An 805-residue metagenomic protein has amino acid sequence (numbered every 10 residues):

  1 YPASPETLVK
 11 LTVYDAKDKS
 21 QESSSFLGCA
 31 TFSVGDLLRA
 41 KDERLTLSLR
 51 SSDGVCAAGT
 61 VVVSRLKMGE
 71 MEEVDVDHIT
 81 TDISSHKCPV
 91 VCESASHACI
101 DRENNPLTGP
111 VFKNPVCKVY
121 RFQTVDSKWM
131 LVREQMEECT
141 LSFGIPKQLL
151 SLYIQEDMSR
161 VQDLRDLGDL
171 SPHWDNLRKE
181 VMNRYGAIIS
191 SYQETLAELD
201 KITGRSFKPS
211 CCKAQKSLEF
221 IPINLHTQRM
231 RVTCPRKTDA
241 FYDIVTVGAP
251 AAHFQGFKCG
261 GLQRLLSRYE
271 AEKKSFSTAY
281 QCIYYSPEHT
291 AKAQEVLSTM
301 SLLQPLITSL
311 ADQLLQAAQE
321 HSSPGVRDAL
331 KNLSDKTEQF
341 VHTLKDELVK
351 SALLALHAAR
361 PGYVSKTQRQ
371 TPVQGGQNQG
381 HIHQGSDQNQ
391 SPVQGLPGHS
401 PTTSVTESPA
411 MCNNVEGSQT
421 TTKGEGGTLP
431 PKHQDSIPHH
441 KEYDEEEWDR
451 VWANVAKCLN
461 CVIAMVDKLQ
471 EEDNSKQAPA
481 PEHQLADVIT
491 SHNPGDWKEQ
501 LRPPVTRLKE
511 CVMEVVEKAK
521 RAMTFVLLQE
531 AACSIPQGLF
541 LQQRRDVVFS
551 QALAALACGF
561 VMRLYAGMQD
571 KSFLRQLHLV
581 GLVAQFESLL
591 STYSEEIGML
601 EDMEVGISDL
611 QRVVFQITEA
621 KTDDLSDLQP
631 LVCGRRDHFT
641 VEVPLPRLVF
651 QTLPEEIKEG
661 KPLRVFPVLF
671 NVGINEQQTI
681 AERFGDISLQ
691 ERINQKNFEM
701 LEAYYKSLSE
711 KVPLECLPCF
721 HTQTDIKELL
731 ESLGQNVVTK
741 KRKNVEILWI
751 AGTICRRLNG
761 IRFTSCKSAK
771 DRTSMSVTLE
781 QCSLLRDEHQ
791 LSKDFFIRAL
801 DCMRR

Functional and structural regions predicted by a protein language model:
Y1, P5-K10, R762, K770-S774: Conserved tryptophan-centered aromatic signature that marks the ligand-binding surface of SH3 and related Trp-rich
Y1, S24-L37, L45-R50, K273 (+2 more regions): Aromatic/acidic cage segments in peptide-binding pockets
P2-D82: C2-type phospholipid-binding modules
L8-K10, S20-Q21, R39, R44 (+10 more regions): Short, flexible/disordered secondary-structure transition segments
L27, V55-V614, T618-L628, V632-C633 (+1 more regions): Extended low-complexity, intrinsically disordered and solenoidal helical-scaffold regions
G660-N736: Low-complexity, highly charged intrinsically disordered N-terminal segments that act as targeting/localization
L729-F763, M775-R805: Cysteine-dependent PTP/DSP-like catalytic domain, specifically the C-terminal lobe
